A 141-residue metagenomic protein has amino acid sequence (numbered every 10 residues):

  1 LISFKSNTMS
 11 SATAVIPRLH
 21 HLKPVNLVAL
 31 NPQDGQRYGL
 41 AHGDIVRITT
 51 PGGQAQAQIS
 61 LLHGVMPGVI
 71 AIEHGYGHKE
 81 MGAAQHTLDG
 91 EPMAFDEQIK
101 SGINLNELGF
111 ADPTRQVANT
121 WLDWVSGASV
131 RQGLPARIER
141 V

Functional and structural regions predicted by a protein language model:
L1-I16: Long, low-complexity segments enriched in small/aliphatic residues
T13-A29, Q33-V141: Long, contiguous, secondary-structure-rich segments that constitute the structural scaffold of globular domains
